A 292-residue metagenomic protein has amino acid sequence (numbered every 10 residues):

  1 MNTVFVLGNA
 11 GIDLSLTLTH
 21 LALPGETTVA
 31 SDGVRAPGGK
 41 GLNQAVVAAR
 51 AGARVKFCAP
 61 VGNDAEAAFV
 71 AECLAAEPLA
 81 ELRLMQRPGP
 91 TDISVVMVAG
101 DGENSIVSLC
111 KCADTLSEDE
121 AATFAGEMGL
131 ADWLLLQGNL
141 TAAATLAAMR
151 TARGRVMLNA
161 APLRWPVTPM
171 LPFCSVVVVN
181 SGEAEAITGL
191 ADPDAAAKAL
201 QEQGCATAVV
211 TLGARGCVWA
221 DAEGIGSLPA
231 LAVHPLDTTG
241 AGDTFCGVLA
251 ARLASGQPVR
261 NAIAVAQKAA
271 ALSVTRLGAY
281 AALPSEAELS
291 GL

Functional and structural regions predicted by a protein language model:
M1-F5, P193-L292: Conserved phosphate-binding/catalytic region of the ribokinase-like
M1-P60, A65-E72, L277, P284: Glycine-rich phosphate/adenosyl-contacting loop at the front of the ribokinase-like
F5, K56, L135, M157-N159 (+1 more regions): Structural detector of well-ordered beta-strand residues that form the stable sheet scaffold of enzyme domains
A22-D32, E77-P78, G224-H234: Glycine/charged-rich beta-loop-alpha catalytic/anionic-binding loops adjacent to active sites
V46, I93-M97, S105-I106, G216-A220: Short beta-strand scaffold segments in enzyme catalytic cores
P60, Q86-P88, V96-W133, G138: Conserved phosphate-binding/catalytic loop of the ribokinase/pfkB sugar-kinase fold
C73-P88: A glycine-rich helix N-cap at a beta->alpha junction
T151-S227: Conserved phosphate/ATP/ADP-binding segment of small-molecule kinases
